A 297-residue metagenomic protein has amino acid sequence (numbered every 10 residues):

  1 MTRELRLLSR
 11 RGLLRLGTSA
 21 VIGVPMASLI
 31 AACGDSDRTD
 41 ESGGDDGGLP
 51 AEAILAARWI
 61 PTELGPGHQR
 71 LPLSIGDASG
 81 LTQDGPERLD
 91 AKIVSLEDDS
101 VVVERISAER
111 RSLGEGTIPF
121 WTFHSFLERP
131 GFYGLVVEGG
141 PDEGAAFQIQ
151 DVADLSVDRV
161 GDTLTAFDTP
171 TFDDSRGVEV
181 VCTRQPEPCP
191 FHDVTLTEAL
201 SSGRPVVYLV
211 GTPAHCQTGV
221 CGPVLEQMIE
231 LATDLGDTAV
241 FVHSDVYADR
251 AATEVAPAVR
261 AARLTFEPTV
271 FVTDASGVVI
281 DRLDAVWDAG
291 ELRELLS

Functional and structural regions predicted by a protein language model:
M1-G12, S19-S28: N-terminal secretory signal peptides
C33-S42: Bacterial lipoprotein signal-peptidase II cleavage site
E41-S201: Non-globular targeting/processing and membrane-anchoring segments
S201-H215: Short active-site neighborhood of thiol/selenol oxidoreductases, capturing the structured segment around
G219-T233: Typically the conserved alpha-helix immediately C-terminal to a functionally engaged Cys/Sec in thioredoxin-like
V246-F266: Thioredoxin-like thiol-disulfide oxidoreductase module
P268-D281: A short, hydrophobic beta-strand/beta-hairpin element that forms part of a small beta-sheet core
V279-S297: Non-catalytic, surface beta->alpha helical segment in thiol-disulfide oxidoreductase systems
